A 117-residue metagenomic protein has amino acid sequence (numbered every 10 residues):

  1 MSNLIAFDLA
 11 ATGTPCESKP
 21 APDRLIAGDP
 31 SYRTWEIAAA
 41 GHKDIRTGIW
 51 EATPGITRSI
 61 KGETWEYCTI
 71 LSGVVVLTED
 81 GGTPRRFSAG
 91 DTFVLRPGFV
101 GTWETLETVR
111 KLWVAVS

Functional and structural regions predicted by a protein language model:
M1-D44: A short, N-terminal "cap"/entry segment at the start of jelly-roll beta-barrel domains of the cupin/DSBH fold
A6, T47-I49, Y67, T92-V94: Conserved hydrophobic/aromatic beta-strand scaffold that supports enzyme active sites
E17, G48-I49, T57-G62, E79 (+2 more regions): Short histidine-centered beta-strand/loop micro-motifs that create catalytic or ligand/metal-coordination sites
A39, K43-G62, R96-P97: Conserved short histidine dyad/triad with adjacent acidic residue
A52, G62-L77: Short, conserved beta-strand element in jelly-roll/cupin
G81-G98: Short acidic-glycine-tyrosine-enriched beta hairpin
V94, E107-S117: A short hydrophobic beta-strand segment most commonly corresponding to one strand of the jelly-roll/cupin
